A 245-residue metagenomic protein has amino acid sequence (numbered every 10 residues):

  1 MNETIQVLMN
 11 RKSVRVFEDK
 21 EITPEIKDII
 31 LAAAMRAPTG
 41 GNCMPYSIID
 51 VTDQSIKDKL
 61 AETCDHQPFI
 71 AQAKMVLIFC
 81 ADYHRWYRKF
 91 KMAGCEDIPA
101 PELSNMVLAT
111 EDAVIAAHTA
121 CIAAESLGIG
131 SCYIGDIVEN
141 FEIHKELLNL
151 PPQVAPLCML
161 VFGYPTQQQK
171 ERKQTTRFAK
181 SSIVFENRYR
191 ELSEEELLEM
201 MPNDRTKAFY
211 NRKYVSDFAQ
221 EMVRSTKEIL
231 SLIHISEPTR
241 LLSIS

Functional and structural regions predicted by a protein language model:
E3, I26-A33, A37-M44: N-terminal glycine-rich anion-binding loops that anchor highly charged ligand groups
T4-K20: Generic N-terminal amphipathic, Lys/Arg-enriched alpha-helix
R11, I30-R36, L77, P101-L147: Small-aliphatic-rich amphipathic alpha-helix that forms the alpha element of a beta-alpha
C43-V114: Glycine/small-residue-rich phosphate/adenosyl-binding loop
A73-F79, N149-K170: A glycine-rich helix N-cap at a beta->alpha junction
Q169-L197: Conserved, surface-exposed functional patches that form binding/active-site neighborhoods
E186-A219: A conserved mid-domain beta-alpha-beta active-site/ligand-binding segment of alpha/beta enzyme cores
I233-S245: Single conserved hydrophobic/aromatic residue that forms the stacking wall/gate of nucleotide- or nucleobase-binding
